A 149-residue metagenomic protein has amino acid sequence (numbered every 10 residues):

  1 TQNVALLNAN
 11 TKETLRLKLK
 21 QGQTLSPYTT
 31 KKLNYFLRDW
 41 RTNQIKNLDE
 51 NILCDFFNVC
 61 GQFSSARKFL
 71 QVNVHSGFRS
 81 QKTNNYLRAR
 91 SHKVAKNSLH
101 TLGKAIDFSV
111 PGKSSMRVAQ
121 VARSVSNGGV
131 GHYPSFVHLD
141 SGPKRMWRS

Functional and structural regions predicted by a protein language model:
T1-K31: Intrinsically disordered, low-complexity, Pro/Ser/Thr/Asn/Gly/Ala-rich spacer/linker segments adjacent to signal
Q2, L7, K93-S149: Catalytic cores and adjacent binding grooves of peptidoglycan-active enzymes
E13, R67-Q71, S126-G128: Loop/turn elements at helix/coil->beta-strand transitions in domains of secreted/extracellular proteins
G22-H75: Active-site acidic/histidine clusters and adjacent loop/turn architecture that either coordinate catalytic ions
V59-R67, K82, G112, A122-S126: Sec/Tat-exported extracytoplasmic proteins
Q81-K96: Charged, often glycine-rich, active-site loop that binds/positions anionic groups
